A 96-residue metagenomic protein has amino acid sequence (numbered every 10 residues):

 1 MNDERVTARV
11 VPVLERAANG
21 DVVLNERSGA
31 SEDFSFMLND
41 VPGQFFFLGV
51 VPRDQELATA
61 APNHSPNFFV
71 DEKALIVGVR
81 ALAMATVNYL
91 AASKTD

Functional and structural regions predicted by a protein language model:
M1-D96: Metal-dependent amide/peptide-bond hydrolase catalytic core, centered on the "pita-bread" metallohydrolase fold
